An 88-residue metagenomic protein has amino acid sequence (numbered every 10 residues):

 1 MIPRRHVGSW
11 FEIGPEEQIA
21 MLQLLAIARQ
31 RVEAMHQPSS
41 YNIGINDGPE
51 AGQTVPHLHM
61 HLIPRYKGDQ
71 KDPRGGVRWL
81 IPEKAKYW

Functional and structural regions predicted by a protein language model:
M1-W88: HIT superfamily nucleotide-processing domains
